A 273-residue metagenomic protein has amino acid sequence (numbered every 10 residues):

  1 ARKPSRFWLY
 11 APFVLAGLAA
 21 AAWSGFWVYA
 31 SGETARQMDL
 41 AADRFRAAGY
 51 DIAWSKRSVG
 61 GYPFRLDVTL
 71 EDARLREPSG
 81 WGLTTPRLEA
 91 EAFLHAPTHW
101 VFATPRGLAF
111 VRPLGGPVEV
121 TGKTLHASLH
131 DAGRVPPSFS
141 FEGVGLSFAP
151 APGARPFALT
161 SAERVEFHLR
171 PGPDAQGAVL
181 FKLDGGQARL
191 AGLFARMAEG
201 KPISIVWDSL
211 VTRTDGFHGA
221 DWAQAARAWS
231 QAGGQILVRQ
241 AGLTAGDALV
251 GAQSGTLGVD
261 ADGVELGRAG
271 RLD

Functional and structural regions predicted by a protein language model:
A1-P4: N-terminal Lys/Arg-rich, disordered targeting/topogenic segments
L9-W27: Hydrophobic membrane-insertion alpha-helices, especially the h-region of bacterial N-terminal signal peptides
A21-Y29, E33, W54, S58: A short N-terminal beta->alpha junction/helix N-cap motif
Y29-R46: Alpha-helical transmembrane signal-anchor/signal-peptide segments
T34, L70, A252-Q253: Buried hydrophobic packing residues in well-ordered domains
A47-D174, G186, A241: N-terminal beta-strand/beta-hairpin edge segment
W100-A103, G133-D273: Small-residue helix/turn framework positions
